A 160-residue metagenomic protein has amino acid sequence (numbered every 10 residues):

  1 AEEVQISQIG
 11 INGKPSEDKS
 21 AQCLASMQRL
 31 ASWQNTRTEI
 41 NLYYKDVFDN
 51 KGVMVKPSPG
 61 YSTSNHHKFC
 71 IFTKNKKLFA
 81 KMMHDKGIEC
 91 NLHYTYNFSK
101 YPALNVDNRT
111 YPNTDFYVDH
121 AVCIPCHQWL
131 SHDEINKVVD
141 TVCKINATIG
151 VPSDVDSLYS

Functional and structural regions predicted by a protein language model:
A1-S160: PLP-dependent aminotransferase class I/II
